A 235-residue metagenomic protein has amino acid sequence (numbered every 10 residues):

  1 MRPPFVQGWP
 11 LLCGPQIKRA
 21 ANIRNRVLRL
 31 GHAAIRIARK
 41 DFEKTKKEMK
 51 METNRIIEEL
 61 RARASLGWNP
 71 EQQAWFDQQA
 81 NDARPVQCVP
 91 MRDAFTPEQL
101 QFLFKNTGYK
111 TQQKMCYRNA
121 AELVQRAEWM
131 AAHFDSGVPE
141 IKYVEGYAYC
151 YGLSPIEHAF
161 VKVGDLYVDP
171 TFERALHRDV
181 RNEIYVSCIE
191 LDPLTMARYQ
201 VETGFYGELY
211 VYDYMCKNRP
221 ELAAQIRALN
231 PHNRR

Functional and structural regions predicted by a protein language model:
Q16, N22, A34-R36: Generic short N-terminal amphipathic or hydrophobic helices
N22-N25, D41: Intrinsic-disorder-associated, low-complexity terminal segments enriched in Asp/Asn/His/Tyr and depleted of Lys/Arg
R26, L30-A33: Short, linear, compositionally biased motifs with a strong N-terminal bias
I35-K50: Short, Lys/Arg-enriched N-terminal segments with co-localized hydrophobic residues within the first ~10-30 amino acids
M49-R235: A structural boundary/capping signal
